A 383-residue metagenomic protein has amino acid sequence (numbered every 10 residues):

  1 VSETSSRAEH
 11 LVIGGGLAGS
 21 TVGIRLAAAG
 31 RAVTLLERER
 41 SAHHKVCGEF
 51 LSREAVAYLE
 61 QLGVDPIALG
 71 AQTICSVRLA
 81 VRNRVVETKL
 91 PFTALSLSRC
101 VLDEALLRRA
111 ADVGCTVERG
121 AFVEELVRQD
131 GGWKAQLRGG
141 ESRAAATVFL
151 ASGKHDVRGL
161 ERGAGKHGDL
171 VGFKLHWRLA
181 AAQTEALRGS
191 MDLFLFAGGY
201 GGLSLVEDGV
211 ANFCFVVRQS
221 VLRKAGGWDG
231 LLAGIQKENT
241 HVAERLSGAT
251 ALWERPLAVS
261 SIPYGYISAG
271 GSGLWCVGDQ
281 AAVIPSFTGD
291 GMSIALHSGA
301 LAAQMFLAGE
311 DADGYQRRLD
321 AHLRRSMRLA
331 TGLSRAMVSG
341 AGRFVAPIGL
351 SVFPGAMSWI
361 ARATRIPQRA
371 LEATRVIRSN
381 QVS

Functional and structural regions predicted by a protein language model:
E3-A18: Beta1/beta-strand and adjacent pyrophosphate-binding region of the FAD-binding site in flavoprotein oxidoreductases
I13-G15, I24-C47: Glycine-rich FAD pyrophosphate-binding loop
G16-L17, S41-A42, K154, S293: Residue-level detector of alpha-helix initiation sites
A29, R109-R245: Predominantly flavin-linked oxidoreductase catalytic cores and closely associated redox partners
R40-E60, I74-C75: Conserved N-terminal glycine-rich FAD pyrophosphate-binding loop of Rossmann-like flavoproteins
V56-L107, R369: A conserved beta-strand/loop capping segment in the N-terminal third of enzymes that catalyze redox or closely related
R223-M305: FAD/FMN-dependent oxidoreductases across multiple families
Q304-S383: C-terminal helical "tail/cap" subdomain of flavin- and related membrane-associated enzymes
